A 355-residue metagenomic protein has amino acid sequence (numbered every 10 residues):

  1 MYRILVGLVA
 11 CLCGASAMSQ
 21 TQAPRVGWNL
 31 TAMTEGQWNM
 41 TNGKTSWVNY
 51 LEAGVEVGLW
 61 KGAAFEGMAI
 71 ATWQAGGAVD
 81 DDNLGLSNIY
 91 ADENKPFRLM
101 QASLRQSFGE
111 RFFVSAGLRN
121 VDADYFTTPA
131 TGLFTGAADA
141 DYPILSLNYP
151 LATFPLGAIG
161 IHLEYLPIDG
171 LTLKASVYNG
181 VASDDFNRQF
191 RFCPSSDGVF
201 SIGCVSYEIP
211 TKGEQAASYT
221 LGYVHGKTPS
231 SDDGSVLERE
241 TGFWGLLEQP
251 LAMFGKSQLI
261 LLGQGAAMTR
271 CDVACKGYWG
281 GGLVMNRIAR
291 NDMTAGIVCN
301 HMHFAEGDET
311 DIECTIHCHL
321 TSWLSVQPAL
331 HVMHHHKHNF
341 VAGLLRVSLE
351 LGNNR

Functional and structural regions predicted by a protein language model:
T21-N39, A63-G67, G136-A137, P143 (+1 more regions): Transmembrane beta-strand segments of Gram-negative outer membrane beta-barrel proteins
V26-W28, G62-F65, R111-V114, D169-A175 (+5 more regions): Repeated loop/turn-to-beta-strand initiation elements of outer-membrane beta-barrel proteins
T31-Q37, I70-T72, R119-V121, Y178-G180 (+6 more regions): Outer-membrane beta-barrel pore domains and translocons
G36-W38, T45-L51, P96-M100, P155-I159 (+5 more regions): Residues that define the transmembrane beta-barrel architecture of outer-membrane proteins
E52, E56-G180, V273-G282, N286-I288 (+1 more regions): Outer membrane beta-barrel
A53-V57, A102-Q106, I161-Y165, G203-I209 (+4 more regions): Residues on the lipid-exposed face of transmembrane beta-strands in outer-membrane beta-barrel proteins
Y207-H303, C314: Detector for outer-membrane/organellar transmembrane beta-barrel domains, recognizing the amphipathic beta-strand
N339-R355: Outer-membrane beta-barrel "beta-signal"
